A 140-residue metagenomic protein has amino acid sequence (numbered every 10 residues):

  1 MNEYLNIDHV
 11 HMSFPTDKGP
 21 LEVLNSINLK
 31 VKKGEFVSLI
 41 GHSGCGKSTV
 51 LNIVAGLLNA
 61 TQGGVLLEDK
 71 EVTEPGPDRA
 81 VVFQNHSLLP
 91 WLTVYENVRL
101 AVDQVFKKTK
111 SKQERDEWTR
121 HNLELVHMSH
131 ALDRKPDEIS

Functional and structural regions predicted by a protein language model:
V37-S38, V81: Short beta-strand immediately N-terminal to the Walker A/P-loop
I40-H42: The feature captures the beta-strand-to-loop junction immediately N-terminal to the Walker
A55: Helix-to-loop junction immediately C-terminal to a conserved catalytic motif
G63-P75, S111: Conserved ABC transporter NBD signature motif
Y95-D103, D116: Short helical segment in ABC ATPase nucleotide-binding domains corresponding to the A-loop/adjacent helical element
K110-A131: Conserved ABC ATPase "signature" region
K135-S140: Conserved ABC ATPase signature
